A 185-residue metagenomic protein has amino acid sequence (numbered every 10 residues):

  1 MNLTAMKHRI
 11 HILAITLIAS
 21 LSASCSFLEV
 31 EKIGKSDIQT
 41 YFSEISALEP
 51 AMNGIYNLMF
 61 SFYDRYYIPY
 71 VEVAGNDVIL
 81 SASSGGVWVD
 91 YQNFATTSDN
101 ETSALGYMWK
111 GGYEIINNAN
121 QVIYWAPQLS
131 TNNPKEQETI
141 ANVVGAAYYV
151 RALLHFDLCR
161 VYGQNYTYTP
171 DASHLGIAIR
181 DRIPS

Functional and structural regions predicted by a protein language model:
M1-G34: Bacterial Sec-dependent N-terminal signal peptides
M6, C25-S26, I55, A119 (+1 more regions): Terminal processing/anchoring signals of secreted or surface-associated proteins and related intramolecular
C25-A74: Membrane-proximal, proline-rich intrinsically disordered regions
I33, Y70, A74-T102: A structural signal for short, hydrophobic/glycine-enriched beta-strand patches
I45, P50, Y63, L80-S84 (+2 more regions): Hydrophobic-face positions in mid-chain alpha helices that act as interaction patches
F60-Y66, I79-S81, L154-N165: Secretory-pathway/luminal and periplasmic proteins that interact with or process carbohydrate-rich
W88-Y162: Conserved, well-structured interaction surfaces
E136-E138, V161-S185: Short coil/linker segments at helix-helix boundaries
